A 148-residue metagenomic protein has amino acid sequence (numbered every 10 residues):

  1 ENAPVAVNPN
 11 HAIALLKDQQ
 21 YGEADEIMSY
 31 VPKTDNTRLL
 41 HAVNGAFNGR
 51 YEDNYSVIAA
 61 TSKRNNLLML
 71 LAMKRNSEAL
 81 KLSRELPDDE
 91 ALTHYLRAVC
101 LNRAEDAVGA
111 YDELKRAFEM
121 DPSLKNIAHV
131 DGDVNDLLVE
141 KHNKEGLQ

Functional and structural regions predicted by a protein language model:
E1, A6-Q20, E26, N36-L40 (+2 more regions): Alpha-helical segment of the N-proximal tetratricopeptide repeat
E1, Q20-V31, R50-T61, N76-L86 (+2 more regions): Alpha-helical repeat scaffolds
V5-A6, D35-N36, A60, A91-H94 (+1 more regions): Helix-start (N-cap) detector for alpha-helical repeat units in TPR-like alpha-solenoids, especially tetratricopeptide
D25, D35, D106, D131-D133: Acidic side chains
L39-R103: Alpha-helical adaptor scaffolds
C100, A104, R116-S123: Long amphipathic alpha-helical scaffold regions
E119, S123-Q148: Terminal, low-structured helical/coil segments at or just beyond the last alpha-helical repeat
